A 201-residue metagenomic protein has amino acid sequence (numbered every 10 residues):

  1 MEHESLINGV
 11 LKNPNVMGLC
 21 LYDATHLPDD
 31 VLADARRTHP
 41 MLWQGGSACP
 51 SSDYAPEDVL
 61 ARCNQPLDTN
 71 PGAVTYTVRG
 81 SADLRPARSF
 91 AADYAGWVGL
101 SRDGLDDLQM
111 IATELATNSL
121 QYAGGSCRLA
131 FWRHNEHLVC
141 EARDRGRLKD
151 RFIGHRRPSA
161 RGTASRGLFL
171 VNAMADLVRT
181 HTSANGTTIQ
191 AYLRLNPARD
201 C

Functional and structural regions predicted by a protein language model:
M1-A73, R85, S101-D103: Non-catalytic regulatory/interaction regions at protein termini and inter-domain linkers
H3, A112, A164-G167: Amphipathic coiled-coil/heptad-repeat helices and related helical stalk/stem segments that mediate oligomerization
I7, A91, L115, A142: Aromatic/hydrophobic pocket-lining residues that form π-stacking "cages" and hydrophobic walls in ligand
P66-D68, T117-C201: Conserved beta-strand-loop-beta-strand hairpin that lines the nucleotide-binding pocket of ATP/GTP-utilizing enzymes
Y76-G80, R157-A160: HAMP-domain connector/hinge
S81, R85, S89-T113, G162: Conserved short strand/loop->alpha-helix "switch" segment adjacent to the catalytic nucleotide/phosphoryl-transfer site
